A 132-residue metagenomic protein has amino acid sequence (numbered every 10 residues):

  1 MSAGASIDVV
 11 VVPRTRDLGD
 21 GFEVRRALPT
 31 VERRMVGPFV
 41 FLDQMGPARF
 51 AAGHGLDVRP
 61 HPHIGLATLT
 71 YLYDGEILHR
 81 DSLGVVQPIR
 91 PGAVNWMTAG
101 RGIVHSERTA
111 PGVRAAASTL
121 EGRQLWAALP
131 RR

Functional and structural regions predicted by a protein language model:
M1-V11, T15, G19: N-terminal amphipathic/basic leader segments beginning at the initiator methionine
V9-T15, R25-V31, P111-R114, R131: Intrinsically disordered, low-complexity boundary segments flanking structured domains
T15-Y73, G122: A short glycine-rich, His/Asp/Glu-containing loop-to-beta-strand
A48-R49, L78, V104, P130-R132: Short, acidic Gly/Pro/Ser/Thr-rich loop/turn segments
L56-V58, L83-V85, R108-A115: Catalytic micro-motifs at enzyme active sites that drive phosphoryl/nucleotidyl and oxygen chemistry
T70-P91, I103-S106: A short beta-strand-loop-beta hairpin characteristic of the jelly-roll/cupin
A99-R131: Ligand-binding loop in jelly-roll beta-barrel domains
